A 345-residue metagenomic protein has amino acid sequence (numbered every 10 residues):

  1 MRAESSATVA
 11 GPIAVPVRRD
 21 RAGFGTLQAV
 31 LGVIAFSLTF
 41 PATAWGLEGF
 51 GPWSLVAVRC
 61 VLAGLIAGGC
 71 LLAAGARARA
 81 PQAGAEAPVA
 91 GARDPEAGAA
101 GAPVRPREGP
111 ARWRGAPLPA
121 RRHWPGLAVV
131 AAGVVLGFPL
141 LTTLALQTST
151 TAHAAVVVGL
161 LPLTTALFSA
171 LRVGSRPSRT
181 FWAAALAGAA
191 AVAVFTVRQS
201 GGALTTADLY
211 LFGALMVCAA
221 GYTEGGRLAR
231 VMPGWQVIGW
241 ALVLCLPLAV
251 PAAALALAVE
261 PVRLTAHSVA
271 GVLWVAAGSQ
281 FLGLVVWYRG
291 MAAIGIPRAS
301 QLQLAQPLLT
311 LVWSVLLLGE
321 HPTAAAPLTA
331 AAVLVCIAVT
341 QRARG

Functional and structural regions predicted by a protein language model:
M1-A63, G69-C70, S200-R227, L248 (+1 more regions): Glycine-/small-residue-enriched transmembrane alpha-helix faces in small-molecule transporters and effluxers
A3-A10, A67, F168, P177-V197 (+4 more regions): Hydrophobic transmembrane alpha-helices of multi-pass small-molecule transport proteins
P16, L38, A42-W45, G49 (+8 more regions): Membrane-interface helix-cap regions at the ends of transmembrane helices in multi-pass membrane proteins
I34-A35, T39-F40, L72-Q82, P103-R105 (+3 more regions): Specific transmembrane alpha-helical segments of multi-pass solute transporters/efflux pumps, especially DMT/EamA
I34-S37, P41, G68, A131-L136 (+9 more regions): Hydrophobic/small/kink-forming positions within alpha-helical transmembrane segments of polytopic membrane proteins
G46, L55, R59, A145 (+8 more regions): Hydrophobic/aromatic residues within transmembrane alpha-helices of multi-pass small-molecule transporters
A57-V58, P139, H153-L160, E224-P247 (+1 more regions): Helix-helix packing/entry segments at the starts of transmembrane helices
A67, T165-L167, L171, A185 (+3 more regions): Transmembrane alpha-helical segments that form core, pore/gating elements of small-molecule transporters/exporters
